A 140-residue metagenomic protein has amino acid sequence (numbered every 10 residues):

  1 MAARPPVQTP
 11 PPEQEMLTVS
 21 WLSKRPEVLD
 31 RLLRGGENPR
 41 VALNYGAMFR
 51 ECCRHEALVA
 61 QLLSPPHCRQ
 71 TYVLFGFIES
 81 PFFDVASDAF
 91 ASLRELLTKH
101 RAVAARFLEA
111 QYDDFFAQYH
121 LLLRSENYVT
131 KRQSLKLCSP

Functional and structural regions predicted by a protein language model:
M1-Y72, I78-E79, D84-S87, T98-Y112: Elongated alpha-helical scaffolds that mediate protein-protein interactions in large eukaryotic proteins, primarily
N44, V73, D88, Q118 (+1 more regions): Alpha-solenoid helical repeat scaffolds
L74-I78, Y119-L123: A long, hydrophobic alpha-helical segment
L93-L96: Central/C-terminal regulatory/activation regions of fungal transcription factors
Y112-H120: Flexible internal linker/loop segments at domain or repeat junctions
L121, S125-P140: Structured C-terminal portions of repeat-based eukaryotic scaffold domains
